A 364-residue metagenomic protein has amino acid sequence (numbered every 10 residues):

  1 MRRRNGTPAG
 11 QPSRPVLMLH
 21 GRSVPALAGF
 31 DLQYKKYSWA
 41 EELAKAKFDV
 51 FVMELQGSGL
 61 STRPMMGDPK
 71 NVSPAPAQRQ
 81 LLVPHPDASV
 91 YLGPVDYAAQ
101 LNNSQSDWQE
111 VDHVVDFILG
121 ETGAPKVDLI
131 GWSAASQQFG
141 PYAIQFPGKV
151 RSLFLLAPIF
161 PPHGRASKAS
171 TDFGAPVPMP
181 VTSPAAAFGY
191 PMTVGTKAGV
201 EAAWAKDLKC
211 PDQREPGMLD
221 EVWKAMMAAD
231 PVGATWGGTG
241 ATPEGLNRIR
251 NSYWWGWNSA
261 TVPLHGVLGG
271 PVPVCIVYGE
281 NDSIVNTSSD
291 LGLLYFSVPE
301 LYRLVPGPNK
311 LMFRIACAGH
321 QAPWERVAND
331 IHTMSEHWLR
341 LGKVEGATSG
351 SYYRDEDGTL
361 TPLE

Functional and structural regions predicted by a protein language model:
M1-P12, G120: Short beta-strand-to-loop junctions in surface cap/lid or active-site-entrance loops
P8-V52, R63-G67: Short, surface-exposed "cap/lid" segments of acyl-processing enzymes
L27-A28, E54-A99, H320: Glycine-rich "HGGG/HGxG" loop immediately N-terminal to the catalytic nucleophile of the alpha/beta-hydrolase
Q80-N102, S106-K126: Conserved acidic catalytic loop of the alpha/beta-hydrolase fold
G93, H163-S289, E364: Alpha/beta-hydrolase
L119-R165: Conserved hydrolase catalytic core segment
E280-L311, I315: Conserved loop-alpha-helix segment in the C-terminal half of the alpha/beta-hydrolase fold that carries the catalytic
I315-N329: Catalytic histidine-centered segment of alpha/beta-hydrolase-like enzymes
